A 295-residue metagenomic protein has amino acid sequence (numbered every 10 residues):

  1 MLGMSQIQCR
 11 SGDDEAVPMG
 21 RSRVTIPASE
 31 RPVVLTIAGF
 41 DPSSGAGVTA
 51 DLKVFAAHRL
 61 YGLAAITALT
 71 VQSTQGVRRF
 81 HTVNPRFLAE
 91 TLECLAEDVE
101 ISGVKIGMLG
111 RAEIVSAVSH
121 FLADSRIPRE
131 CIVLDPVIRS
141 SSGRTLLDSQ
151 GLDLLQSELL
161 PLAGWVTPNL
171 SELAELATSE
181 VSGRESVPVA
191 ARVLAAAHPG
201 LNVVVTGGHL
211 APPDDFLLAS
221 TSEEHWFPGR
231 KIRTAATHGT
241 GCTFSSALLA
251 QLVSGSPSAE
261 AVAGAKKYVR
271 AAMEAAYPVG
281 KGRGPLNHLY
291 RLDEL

Functional and structural regions predicted by a protein language model:
G20-R21, T25-T36, L52-S141, L292: Conserved N-terminal subdomain of the carbohydrate kinase-like
R23-E30, G47, A211-F227: Acidic-glycine-rich active-site phosphate/pyrophosphate-binding loop
R31, R79-T82, A259-L295: Charged C-terminal helix
I37-S43, H225-G239: Short pre-catalytic strand/loop immediately N-terminal to key active-site residues, enriched for Gly-Thr
V54, A174-E175, T234-S258: Short, small-residue alpha-helix embedded
R59-L63, H225, Q251-A265: Phosphate-handling active-site elements
S149-E224: Conserved phosphate/ATP/ADP-binding segment of small-molecule kinases
